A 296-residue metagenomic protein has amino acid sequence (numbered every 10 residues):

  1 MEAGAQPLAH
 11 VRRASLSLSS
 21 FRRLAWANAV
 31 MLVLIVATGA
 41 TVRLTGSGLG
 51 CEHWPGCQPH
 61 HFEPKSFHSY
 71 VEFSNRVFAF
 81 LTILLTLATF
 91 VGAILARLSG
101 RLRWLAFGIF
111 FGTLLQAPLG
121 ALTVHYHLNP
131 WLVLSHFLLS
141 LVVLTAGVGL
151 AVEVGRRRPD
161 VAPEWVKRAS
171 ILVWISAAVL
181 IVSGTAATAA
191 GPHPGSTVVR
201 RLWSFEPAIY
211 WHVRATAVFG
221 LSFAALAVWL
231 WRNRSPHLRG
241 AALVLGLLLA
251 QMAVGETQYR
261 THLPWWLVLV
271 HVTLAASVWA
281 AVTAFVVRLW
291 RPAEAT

Functional and structural regions predicted by a protein language model:
M1-T296: Polytopic transmembrane helical bundles with strong interfacial aromatic enrichment
